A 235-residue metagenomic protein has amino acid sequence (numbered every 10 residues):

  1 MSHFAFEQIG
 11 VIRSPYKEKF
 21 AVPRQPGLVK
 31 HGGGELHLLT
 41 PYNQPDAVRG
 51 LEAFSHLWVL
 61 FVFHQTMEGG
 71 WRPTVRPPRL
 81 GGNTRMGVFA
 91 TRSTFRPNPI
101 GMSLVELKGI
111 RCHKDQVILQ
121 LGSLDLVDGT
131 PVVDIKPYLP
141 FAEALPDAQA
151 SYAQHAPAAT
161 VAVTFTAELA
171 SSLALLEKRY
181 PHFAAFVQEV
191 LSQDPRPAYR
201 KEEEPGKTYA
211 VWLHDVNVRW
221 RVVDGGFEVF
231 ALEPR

Functional and structural regions predicted by a protein language model:
M1-P45, L51-A53, P140-V190: Arg/Lys-rich, positively charged N-terminal/basic patches that mediate binding to nucleic acids
S2-Q8, F95-V105, H214: Short coil-to-beta-strand transition motifs
K17, I110-Q116, G225: Short, conserved beta-turn/loop elements at beta-strand boundaries and strand-helix junctions
R49-G101, Q193, K201-P205: Active-site-adjacent substructure of cysteine-protease-like catalytic cores
E52-S55, A158-R235: Basic, Lys/Arg-enriched alpha-helical interface segments
K114-L124, E228-A231: Short, solvent-exposed secondary-structure boundary/capping segments
L119-A153: Flexible glycine-rich active-site/ligand-binding loops centered on an Asp-His dyad
